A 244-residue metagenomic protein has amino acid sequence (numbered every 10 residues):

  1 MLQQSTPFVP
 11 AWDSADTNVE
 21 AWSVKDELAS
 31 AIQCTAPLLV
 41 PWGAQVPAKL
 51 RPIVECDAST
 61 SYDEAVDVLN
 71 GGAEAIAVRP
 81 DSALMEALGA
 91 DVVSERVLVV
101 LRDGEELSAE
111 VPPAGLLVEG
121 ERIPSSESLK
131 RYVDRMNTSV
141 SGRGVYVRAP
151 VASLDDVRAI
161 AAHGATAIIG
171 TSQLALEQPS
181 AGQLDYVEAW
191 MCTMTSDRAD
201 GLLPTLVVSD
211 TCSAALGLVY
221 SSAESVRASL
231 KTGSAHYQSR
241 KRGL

Functional and structural regions predicted by a protein language model:
M1-E74, S108-A114, P124: Conserved N-terminal beta1-alpha1 strand-loop-helix module at the mouth
L2-A11, V46-D57, A90-R102, T138-A149: Short beta-strand/loop segments at the ligand-binding rim of alpha/beta enzyme cores
F8, E20-W22, E27, A109 (+1 more regions): Feature captures eukaryotic membrane-trafficking machinery centered on endolysosomal pathways and lysosome-related
A11-D16, E55-S59, R79-A83, R102-E105 (+3 more regions): Active-site beta-loop-alpha junctions enriched in small/polar residues
A36-P41, A73-A83, G115-R122, G164-E177: Glycine-rich phosphate-binding active-site loops on the catalytic face of alpha/beta enzymes
L38-L50, T60, P80-V92, R122-M136: Active-site-adjacent beta->alpha loops and helix N-cap segments on the catalytic face of soluble alpha/beta enzymes
S94-A109, A114-G120: Histidine/lysine/aspartate-rich catalytic loop segments that bind and position anionic ligands
D155-M194: Short, compositionally biased leader-like segments
